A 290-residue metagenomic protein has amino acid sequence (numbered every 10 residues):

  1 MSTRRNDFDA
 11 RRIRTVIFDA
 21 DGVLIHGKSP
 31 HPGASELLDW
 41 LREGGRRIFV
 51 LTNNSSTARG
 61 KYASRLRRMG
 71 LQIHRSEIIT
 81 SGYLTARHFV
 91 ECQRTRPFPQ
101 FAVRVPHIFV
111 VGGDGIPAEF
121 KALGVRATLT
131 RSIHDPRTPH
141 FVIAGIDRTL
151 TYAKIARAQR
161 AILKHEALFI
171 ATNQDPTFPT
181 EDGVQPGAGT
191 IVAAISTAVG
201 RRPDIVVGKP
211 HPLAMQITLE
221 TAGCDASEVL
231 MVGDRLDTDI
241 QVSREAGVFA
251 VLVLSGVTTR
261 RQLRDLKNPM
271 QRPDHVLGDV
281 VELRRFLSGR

Functional and structural regions predicted by a protein language model:
S2-A20, I25-R46, S55-S76, A86-R290: Asp-based, Mg2+/Mn2+-dependent phosphohydrolase catalytic module
